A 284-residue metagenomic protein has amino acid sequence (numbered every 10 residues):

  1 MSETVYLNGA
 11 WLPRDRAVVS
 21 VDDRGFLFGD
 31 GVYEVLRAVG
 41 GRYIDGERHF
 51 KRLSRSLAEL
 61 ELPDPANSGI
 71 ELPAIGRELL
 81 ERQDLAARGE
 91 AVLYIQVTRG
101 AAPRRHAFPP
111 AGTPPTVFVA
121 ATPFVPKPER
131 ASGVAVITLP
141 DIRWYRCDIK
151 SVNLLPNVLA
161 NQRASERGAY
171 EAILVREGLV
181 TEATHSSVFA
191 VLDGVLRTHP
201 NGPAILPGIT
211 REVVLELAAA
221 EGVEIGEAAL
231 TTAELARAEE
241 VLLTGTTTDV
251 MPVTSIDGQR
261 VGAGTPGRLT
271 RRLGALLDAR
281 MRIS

Functional and structural regions predicted by a protein language model:
M1-A172, E177-L179, G202, L215-S284: Conserved alpha/beta cores of soluble small-molecule-handling proteins
V175, L179-N201, P207: Glycine- and Gly-Pro-enriched alpha-helical subdomains that act as flexible, kink-prone "lid/hinge" or packing modules
G208-V213: Feature captures the catalytic cores and cofactor-binding loops of soluble hydro-lyases/lyases that act on carboxylate
